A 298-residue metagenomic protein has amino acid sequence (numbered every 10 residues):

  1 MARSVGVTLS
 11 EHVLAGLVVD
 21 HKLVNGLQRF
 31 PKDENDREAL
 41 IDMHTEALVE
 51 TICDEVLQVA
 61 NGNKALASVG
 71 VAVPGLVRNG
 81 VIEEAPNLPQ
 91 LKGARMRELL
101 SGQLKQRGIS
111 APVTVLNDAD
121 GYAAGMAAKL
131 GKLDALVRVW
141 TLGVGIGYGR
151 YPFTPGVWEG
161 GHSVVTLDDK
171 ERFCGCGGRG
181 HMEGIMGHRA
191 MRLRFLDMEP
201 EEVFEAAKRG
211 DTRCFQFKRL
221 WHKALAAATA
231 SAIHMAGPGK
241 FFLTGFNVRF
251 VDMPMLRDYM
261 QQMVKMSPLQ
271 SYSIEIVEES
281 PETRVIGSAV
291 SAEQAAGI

Functional and structural regions predicted by a protein language model:
R3, L14-R29, R37-I41, Q103 (+2 more regions): Glycine/GP-enriched mid-protein hinge/lid loop-to-helix segment characteristic of carbohydrate kinases
R3-G75, R107: Conserved phosphate-binding loops in N-terminal lobes of ATP-dependent enzymes of the actin/Hsp70/sugar-kinase
E34, E38-K64, R192-P254, Y272-R284: Adenine-nucleotide phosphate-binding core of ATP-dependent small-molecule kinases
N35-E46, A65-V69, G75-L136, D252-S267: Glycine-rich phosphate-binding loop and adjoining helix at the ATP-binding site of ATP-dependent phosphoryl-transfer
S68-G75, L142-V144, P238-V248: Glycine-rich beta-strand-to-loop/alpha-helix junction loops that act as flexible
P268-I298: Conserved glycine-rich phosphate/nucleotide-binding loop and adjacent Mg2+-coordinating catalytic segment
